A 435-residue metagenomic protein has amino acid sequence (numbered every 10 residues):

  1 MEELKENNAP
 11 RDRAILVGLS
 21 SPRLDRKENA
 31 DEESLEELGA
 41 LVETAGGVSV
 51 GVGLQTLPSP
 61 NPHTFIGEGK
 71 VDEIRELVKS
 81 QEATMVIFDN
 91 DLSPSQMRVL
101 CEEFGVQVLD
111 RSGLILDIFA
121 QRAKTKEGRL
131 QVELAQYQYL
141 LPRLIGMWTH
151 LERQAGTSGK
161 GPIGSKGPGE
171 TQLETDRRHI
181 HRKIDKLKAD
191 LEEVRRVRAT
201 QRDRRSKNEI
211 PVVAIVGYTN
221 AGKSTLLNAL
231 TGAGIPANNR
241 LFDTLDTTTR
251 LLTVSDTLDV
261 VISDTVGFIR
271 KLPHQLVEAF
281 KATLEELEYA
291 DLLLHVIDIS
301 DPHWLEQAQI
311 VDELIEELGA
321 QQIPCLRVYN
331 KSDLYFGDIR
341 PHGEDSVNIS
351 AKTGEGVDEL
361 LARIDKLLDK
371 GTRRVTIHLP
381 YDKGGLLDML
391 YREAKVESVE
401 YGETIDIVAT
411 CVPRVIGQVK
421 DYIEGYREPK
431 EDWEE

Functional and structural regions predicted by a protein language model:
M1-L116, R427-P429, E434-E435: N-terminal accessory targeting/assembly segments
M1-L16, R26-K27, G39, G146-A221 (+3 more regions): C-terminal-of-GTPase-core extension/linker across diverse P-loop GTPases
E2-E3, R196-R198, R205-P211, A229-V261 (+3 more regions): Switch I (effector-binding) loop of TRAFAC-class P-loop GTPase G-domains
L16-S20, V52-Q55, I87-D89, H295-D298 (+3 more regions): Conserved beta-strand segments of the P-loop GTPase G domain that flank and frequently precede/overlap
R23-A30, P60-T64, R122-E127, Q172 (+4 more regions): Flexible beta-alpha connector loops of hexameric P-loop NTPases
A30-E43, V71, R75-S80, N90-V106 (+3 more regions): Conserved C-terminal guanine-recognition region of P-loop GTPase G domains, centered on the G4
G113-A135: Short alpha-helix plus adjacent loop in nuclease-associated cores
